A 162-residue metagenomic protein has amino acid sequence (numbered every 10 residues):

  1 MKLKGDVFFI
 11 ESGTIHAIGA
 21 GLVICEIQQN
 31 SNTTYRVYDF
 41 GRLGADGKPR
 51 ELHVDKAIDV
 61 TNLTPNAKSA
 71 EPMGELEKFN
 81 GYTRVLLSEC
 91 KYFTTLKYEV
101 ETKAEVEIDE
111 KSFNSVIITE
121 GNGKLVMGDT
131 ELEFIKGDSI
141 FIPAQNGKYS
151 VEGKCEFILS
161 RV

Functional and structural regions predicted by a protein language model:
M1-E51: Contiguous mid-protein beta-loop-alpha structural module that forms a pocket-lining wall or clamp of enzyme active
M1-F9, V126-N146: Short acidic-glycine-tyrosine-enriched beta hairpin
F9, A17, E26, T94-K97 (+2 more regions): Structured core elements
G13-T33, E131, A144-V162: Ligand-binding loop in jelly-roll beta-barrel domains
G21, E99-G128: Glycine- and acidic-residue-biased ligand/ion/polar-headgroup-sensing regions
Y35-E110: C-terminal amphipathic alpha-helical segment
F79, S88-Y92, E107-K111, I117-T119 (+3 more regions): A structural signal for short secondary-structure junctions
Y98, G121, G137, F157: Hydrophobic, well-ordered secondary-structure elements that form the walls of internal hydrophobic environments
